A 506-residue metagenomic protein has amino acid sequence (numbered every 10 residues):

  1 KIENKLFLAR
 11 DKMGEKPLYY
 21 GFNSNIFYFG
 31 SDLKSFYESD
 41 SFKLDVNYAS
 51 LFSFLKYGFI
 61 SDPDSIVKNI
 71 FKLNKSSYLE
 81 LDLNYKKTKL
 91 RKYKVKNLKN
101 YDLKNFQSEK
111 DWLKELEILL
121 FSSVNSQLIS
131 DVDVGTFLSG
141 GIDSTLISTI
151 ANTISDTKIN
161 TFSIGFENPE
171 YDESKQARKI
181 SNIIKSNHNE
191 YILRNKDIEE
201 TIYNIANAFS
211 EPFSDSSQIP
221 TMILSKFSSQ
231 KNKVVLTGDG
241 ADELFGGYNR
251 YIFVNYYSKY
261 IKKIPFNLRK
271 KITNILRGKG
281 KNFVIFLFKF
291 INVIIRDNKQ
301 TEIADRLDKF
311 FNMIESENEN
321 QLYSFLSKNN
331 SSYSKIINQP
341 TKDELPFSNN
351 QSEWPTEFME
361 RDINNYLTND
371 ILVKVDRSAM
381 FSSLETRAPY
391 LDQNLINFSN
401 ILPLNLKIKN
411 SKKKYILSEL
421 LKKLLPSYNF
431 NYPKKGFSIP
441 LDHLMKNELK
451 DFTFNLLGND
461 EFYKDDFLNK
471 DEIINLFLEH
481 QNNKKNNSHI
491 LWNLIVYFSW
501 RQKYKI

Functional and structural regions predicted by a protein language model:
K1-F209, T221, S225, K423 (+2 more regions): Cysteine-centered catalytic environments shared across enzyme families
E3-K5, S35, D62, D242-E243 (+2 more regions): Glycine-rich nucleotide phosphate-binding loop and flanking beta-alpha elements of Rossmann-like dinucleotide-binding
K12, I223-N282, Y366, L372-L395: Active-site adenylate/phosphate-handling loop in enzymes that bind or generate adenylated species
K12-E15, K34-F36, I142-D143, E167-P169 (+7 more regions): Short, solvent-exposed loop/turn segments at secondary-structure junctions
E38, K43, K68-K75, S217 (+3 more regions): Adenosyl-5′-phosphate
A151-S155, I252, P403: Active-site catalytic pocket residues across diverse enzymes, especially alpha/beta-hydrolases
Y203-N207, S229, Y251-F253, L444-K446: Short low-complexity, flexible loop/linker segments enriched in glycine and/or proline with clustered acidic
E211-D215: Acceptor-substrate binding/catalytic loop of class I
